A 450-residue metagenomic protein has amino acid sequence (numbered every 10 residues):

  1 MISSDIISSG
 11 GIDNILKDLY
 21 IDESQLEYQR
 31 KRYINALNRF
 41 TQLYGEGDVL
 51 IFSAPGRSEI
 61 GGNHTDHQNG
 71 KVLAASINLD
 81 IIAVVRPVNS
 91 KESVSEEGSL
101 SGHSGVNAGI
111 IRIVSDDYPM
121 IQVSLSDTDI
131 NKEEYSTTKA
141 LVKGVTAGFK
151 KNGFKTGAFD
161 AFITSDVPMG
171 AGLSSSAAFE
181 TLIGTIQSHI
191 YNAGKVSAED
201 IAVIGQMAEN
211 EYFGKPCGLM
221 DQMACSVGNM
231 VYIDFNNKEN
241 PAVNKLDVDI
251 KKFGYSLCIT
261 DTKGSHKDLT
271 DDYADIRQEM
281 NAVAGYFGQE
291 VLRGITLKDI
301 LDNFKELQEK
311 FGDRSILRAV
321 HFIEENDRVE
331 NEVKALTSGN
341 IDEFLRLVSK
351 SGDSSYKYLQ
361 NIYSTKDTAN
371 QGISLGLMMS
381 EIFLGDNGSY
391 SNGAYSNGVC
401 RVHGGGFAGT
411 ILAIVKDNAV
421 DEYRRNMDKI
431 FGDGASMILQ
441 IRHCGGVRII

Functional and structural regions predicted by a protein language model:
M1-R57, I82, R86, G105-E134 (+2 more regions): C-terminal nucleotide
K71-N89, V227: Structural signature of FAD isoalloxazine-binding scaffolds in flavoprotein oxidoreductases
S76-L79, L173-A193, L412-V415: DPxDG-like acidic metal-binding loop motif
T146-P168: Glycine- and acidic-rich phosphate- and metal-coordinating loops
K151-F159, Q187-I201, D417-I430: Phosphate-handling active-site elements
A193-P241, S351, L377-F383, C400-G406 (+1 more regions): Alpha/beta catalytic cores of group-transfer enzymes, especially the acyltransferase/condensing modules of polyketide
